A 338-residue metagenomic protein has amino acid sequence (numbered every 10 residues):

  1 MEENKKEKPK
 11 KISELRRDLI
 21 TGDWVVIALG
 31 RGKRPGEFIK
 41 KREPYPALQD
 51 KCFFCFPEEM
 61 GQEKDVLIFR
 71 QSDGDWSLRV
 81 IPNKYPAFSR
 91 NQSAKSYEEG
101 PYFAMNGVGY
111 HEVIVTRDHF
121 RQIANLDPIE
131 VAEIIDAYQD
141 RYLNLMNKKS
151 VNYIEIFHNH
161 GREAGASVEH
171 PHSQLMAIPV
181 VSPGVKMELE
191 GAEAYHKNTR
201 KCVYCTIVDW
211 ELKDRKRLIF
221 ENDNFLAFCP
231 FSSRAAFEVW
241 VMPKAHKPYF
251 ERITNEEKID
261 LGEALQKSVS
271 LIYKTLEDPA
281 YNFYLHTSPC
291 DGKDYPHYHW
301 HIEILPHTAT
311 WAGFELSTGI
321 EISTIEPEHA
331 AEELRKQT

Functional and structural regions predicted by a protein language model:
M1-T338: HIT superfamily nucleotide-processing domains
